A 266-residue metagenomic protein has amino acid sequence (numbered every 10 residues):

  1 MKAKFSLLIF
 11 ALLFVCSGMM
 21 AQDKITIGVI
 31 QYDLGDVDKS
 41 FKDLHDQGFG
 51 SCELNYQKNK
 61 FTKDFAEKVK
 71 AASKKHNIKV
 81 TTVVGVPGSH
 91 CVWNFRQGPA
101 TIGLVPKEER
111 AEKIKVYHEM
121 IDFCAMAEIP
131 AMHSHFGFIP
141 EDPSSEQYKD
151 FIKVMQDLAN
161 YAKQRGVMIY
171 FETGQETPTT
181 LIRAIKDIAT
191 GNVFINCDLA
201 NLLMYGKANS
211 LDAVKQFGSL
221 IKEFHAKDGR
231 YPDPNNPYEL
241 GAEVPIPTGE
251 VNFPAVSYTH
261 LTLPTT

Functional and structural regions predicted by a protein language model:
M1-D23: Bacterial Sec-dependent N-terminal signal peptides
M20-E119, A125, I129, K163 (+2 more regions): N-terminal pre-domain/capping segments
I30-D38, N55-A66, I139-P143, G174-T179 (+3 more regions): Acidic-and-aromatic substrate-binding clefts and catalytic sites of carbohydrate-active enzymes
D38, N94-F194: Active-site acidic/histidine proton-transfer and metal-coordination neighborhood in alpha/beta enzyme cores
S51-C52, V83, I152-E250: Acidic/histidine-rich catalytic cores of soluble enzymes
S89-W93, R230-P237, L261: Flexible glycine/acidic-rich beta-alpha junction loops that bind and position SAM and/or redox cofactors in anaerobic
E250-Y258: A short, acidic, amphipathic alpha-helical segment used as a generic capping/interface helix at domain edges
T259-T265: Conserved small/polar residues in nucleotide/adenosyl-binding loops
